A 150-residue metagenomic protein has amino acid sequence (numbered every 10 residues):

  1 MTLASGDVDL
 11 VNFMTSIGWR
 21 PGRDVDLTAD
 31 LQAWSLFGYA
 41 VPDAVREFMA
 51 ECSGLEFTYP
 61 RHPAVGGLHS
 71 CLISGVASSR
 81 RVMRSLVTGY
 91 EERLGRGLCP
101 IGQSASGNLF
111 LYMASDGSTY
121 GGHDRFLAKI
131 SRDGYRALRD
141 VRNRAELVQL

Functional and structural regions predicted by a protein language model:
M1-N108, A145-L150: A surface-exposed partner-binding patch
M113-D116: Short acidic-glycine loop/turn motifs at beta-strand connectors
T119-H123: Short, compact, well-ordered microdomains
R125-L150: Compact, glycine/acidic-enriched structural inserts
